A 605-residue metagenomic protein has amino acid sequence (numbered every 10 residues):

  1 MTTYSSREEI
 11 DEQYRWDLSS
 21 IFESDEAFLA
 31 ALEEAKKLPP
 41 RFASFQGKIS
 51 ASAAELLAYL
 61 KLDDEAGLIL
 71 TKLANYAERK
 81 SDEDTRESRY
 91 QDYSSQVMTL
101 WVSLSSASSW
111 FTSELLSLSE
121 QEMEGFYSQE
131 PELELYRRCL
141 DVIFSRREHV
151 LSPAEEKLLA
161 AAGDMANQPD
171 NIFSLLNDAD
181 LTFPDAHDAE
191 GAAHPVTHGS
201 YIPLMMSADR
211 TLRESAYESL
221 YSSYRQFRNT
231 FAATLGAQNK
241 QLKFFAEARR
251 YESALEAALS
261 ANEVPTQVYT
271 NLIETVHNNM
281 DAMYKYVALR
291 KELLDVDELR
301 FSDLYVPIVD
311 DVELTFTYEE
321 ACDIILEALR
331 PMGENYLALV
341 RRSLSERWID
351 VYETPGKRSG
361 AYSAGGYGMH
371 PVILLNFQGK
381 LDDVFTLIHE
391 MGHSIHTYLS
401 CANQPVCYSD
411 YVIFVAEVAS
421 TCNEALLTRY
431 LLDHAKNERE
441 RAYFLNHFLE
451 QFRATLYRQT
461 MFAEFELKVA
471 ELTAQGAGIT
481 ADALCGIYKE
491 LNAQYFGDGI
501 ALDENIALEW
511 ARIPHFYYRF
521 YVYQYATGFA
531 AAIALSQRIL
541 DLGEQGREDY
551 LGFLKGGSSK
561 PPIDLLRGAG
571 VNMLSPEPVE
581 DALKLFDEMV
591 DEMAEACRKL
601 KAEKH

Functional and structural regions predicted by a protein language model:
M1-D311, A596, K601: A well-structured
E8-I10, E23, F111, L115-L118 (+12 more regions): C-terminal, non-catalytic "cap/extension" segments appended to globular domains
L293-P331, L337, P371, H396 (+4 more regions): Long, K/E/R/D-enriched contiguous segments that form extended
L314-F316, G368-I388: Short pre-active-site segment immediately N-terminal to the catalytic Zn-binding motif
L314-F316, I349-M369: Catalytic zinc-binding patch centered on the HExxH motif and its immediate surroundings that defines zinc-dependent
E327, P331-A338, A364, H393 (+3 more regions): Conserved helix-loop functional segments at active or binding sites
V372-N376, N403-I413, A442-Q451, A470-L472 (+1 more regions): Short beta-alpha connecting loops at secondary-structure transitions that line or flank enzyme active sites
F385, T397-T421: Post-HEXXH active-site segment of zinc metalloproteases
